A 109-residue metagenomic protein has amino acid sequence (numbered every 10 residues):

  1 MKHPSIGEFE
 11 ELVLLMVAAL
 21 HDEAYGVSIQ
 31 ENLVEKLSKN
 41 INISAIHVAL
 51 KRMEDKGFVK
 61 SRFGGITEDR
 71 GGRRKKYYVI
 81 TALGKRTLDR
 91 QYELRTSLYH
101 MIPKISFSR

Functional and structural regions predicted by a protein language model:
M1-I6, Y78: Basic, short loop/linker segments at the boundary and entry of helix-turn-helix/winged-helix-like folds
P4-A45: N-terminal helix-turn-helix DNA-binding core of bacterial DNA-binding proteins
L14, Y77-V79: Short aromatic/hydrophobic contact patches that present stacked aromatics for nucleic-acid/ligand binding
E31, E54-D55: Alpha-helical residues within the helix-turn-helix
I46-V48, R52-M53: Basic amphipathic alpha-helical segments that dock to polyanions
K56-G71: Beta-hairpin "wing" of winged helix-turn-helix
R74: Exposed loop/turn and edge beta-strand positions of beta-sandwich/beta-sheet ligand-binding modules
L83-R109: Amphipathic alpha-helical dimerization/coiled-coil segments that flank or bridge DNA-binding/regulatory modules
